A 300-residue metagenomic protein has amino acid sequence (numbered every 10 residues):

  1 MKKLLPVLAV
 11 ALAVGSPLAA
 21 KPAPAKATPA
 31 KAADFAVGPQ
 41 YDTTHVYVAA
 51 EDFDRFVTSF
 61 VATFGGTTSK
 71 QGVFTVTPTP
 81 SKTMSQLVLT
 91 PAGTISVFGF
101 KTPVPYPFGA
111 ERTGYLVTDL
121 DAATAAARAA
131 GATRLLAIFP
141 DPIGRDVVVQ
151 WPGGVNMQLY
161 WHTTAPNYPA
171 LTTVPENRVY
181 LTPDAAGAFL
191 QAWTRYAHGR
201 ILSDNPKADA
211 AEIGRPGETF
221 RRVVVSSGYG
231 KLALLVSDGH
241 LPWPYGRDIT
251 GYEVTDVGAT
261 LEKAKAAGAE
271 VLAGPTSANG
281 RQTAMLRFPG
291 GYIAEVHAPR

Functional and structural regions predicted by a protein language model:
M1-L4: Positively charged n-region of N-terminal signal peptides that target proteins for export
V7-G15: Bacterial N-terminal signal peptides
K21-V57, E111-T113, Y160-N205, R247-T250 (+1 more regions): N-terminal beta-strand motif that seeds the catalytic metal site of vicinal oxygen chelate
F35-G38, H45-A92, A137-P152, V179-K231 (+2 more regions): Core segments of cupin and vicinal oxygen chelate
P39-E51, Q86-L87, F100-A126, R145-Q150 (+3 more regions): Vicinal oxygen chelate
S96-F100, A132-L135: Catalytic cores of nucleotide-enabled group-transfer and carboxylate-activating enzymes in metabolic and assembly-line
D204-P206, A210-T276: Intrinsically disordered, low-complexity segments enriched in Gly and acidic/Ser/Thr residues that form flexible
